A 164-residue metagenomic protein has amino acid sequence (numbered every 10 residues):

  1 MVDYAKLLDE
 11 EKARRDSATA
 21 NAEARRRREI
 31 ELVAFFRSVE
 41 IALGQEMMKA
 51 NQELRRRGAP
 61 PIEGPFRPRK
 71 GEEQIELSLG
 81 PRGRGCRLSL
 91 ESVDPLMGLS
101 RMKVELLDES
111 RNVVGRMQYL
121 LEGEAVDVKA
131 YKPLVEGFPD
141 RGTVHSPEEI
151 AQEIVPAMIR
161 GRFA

Functional and structural regions predicted by a protein language model:
M1-E10: Internal, Lys/Arg-enriched amphipathic helical interaction segments that engage polyanionic partners
V2-D3, I30, R101: N-terminal functional modules and adjacent low-complexity/disordered segments of proteins
Y4-A5, E72-Q74, P156: Intrinsically disordered, low-complexity regions
K6-L7, G98, L120: Acidic/proline-rich low-complexity IDRs
E10-E63: Contiguous, amphipathic alpha-helical segments that mediate oligomerization or scaffolding in large protein assemblies
K49-N112: Amphipathic, interaction-prone secondary-structure segments
L107-A164: Ampiphathic alpha-helical segments that act as solvent-exposed interaction surfaces
